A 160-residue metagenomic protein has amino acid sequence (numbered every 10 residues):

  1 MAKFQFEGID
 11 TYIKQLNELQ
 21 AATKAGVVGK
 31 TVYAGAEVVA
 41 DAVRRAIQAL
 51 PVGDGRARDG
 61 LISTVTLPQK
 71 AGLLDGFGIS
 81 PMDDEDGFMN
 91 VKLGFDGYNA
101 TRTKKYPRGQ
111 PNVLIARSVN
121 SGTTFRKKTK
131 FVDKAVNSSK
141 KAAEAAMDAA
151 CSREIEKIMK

Functional and structural regions predicted by a protein language model:
M1-A25: N-terminal, Lys/Arg- and Ser/Thr-rich interaction peptides
A2-K3, D41, R45-K160: Charged, low-complexity interaction tracts
Q20-G53: Charged, well-structured alpha/beta interaction segments
